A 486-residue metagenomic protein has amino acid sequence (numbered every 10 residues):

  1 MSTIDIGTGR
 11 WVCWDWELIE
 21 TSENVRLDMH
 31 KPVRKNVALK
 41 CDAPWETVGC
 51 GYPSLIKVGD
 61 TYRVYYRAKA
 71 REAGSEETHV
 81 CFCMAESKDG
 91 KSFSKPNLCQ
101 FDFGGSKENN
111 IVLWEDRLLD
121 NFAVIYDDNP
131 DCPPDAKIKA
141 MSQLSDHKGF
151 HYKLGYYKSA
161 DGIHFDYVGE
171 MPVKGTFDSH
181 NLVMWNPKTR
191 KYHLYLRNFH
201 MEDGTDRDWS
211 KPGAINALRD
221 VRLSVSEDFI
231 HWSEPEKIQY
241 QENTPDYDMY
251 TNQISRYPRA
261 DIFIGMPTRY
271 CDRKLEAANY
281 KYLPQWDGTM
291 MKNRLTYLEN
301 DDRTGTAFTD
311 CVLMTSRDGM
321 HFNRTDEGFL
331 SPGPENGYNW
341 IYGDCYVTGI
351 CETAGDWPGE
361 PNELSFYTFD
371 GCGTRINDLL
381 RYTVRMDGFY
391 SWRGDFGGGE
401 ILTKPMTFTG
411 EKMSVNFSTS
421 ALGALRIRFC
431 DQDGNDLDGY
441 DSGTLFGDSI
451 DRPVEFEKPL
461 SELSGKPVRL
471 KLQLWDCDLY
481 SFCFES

Functional and structural regions predicted by a protein language model:
M1-S486: Carbohydrate-active catalytic/glycan-binding domains of CAZyme proteins, especially the secreted or lumenal ectodomains
